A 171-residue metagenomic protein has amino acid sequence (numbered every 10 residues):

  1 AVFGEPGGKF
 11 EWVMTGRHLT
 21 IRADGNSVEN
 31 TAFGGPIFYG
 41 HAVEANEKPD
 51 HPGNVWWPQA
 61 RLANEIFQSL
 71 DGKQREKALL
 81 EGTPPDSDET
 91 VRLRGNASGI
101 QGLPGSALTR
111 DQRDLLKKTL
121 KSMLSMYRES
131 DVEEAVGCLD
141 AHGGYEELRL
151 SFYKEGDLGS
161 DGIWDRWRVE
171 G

Functional and structural regions predicted by a protein language model:
A1-G102: Acidic/His-rich structured neighborhood in mature extracellular/periplasmic domains
P6, W12-M14, H18-I21, L148-G171: Long, His/Glu/Asp-enriched segments that create or flank divalent metal/ion-associated functional microenvironments
R17, R22, R61, R75 (+6 more regions): Arginine residue identity/basic-tract feature
D24, D50, D71, D86-D88 (+6 more regions): Acidic-enriched, low-complexity/disordered segments with a strong bias for Aspartate over Glutamate
S27, S69, S87, S98 (+5 more regions): Generic serine detector
G34-P36, A78-L80, A107-E147: Extended intrinsically disordered, low-complexity coil regions enriched in Ser, Thr, Gly, Ala and often Pro
T90-N96, Y127, D131-D165: Accessory structured domains or lobes within enzymes
